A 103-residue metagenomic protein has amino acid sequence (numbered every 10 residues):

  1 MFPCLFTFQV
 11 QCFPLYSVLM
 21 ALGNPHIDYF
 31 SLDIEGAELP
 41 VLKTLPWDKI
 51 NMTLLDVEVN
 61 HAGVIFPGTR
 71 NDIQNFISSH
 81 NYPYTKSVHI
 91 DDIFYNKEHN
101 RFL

Functional and structural regions predicted by a protein language model:
M1-F13, L22: Glycine-rich adenosyl-binding loop in Rossmann-like folds that engage adenosine-containing cofactors
Y16-L103: Conserved acidic-Pro-Pro-aromatic motif
